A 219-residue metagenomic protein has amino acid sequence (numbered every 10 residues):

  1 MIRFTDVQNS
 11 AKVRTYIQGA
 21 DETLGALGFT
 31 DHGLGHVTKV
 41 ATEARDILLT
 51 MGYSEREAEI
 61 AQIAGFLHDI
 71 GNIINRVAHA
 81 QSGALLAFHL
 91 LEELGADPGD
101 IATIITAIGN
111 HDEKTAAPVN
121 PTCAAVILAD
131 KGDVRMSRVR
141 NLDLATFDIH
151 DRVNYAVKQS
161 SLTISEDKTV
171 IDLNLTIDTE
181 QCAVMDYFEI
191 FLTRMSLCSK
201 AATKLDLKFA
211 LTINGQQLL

Functional and structural regions predicted by a protein language model:
I2, G28-M51: N-terminal low-complexity, intrinsically disordered segments
F4-E22: Short alpha-helical hairpin
R14, L34, T38, L192: Electropositive phosphate-/nucleotide-binding environments in soluble metabolic enzymes
D21, A41-R45, F88: Amphipathic, well-packed alpha-helical segments that form the structural scaffold of globular domains
D21-T30, Q181: Short hinge/gating elements
G25-A26, H36, L49-I164: Divalent metal-dependent catalytic cores for phosphoryl transfer on phosphate-bearing substrates
H32, N75-A78, D186, I190: Short alpha-helix boundary/capping segments
D133-L219: Terminal helices and disordered tails flanking the catalytic cores of nucleotide-processing hydrolases
